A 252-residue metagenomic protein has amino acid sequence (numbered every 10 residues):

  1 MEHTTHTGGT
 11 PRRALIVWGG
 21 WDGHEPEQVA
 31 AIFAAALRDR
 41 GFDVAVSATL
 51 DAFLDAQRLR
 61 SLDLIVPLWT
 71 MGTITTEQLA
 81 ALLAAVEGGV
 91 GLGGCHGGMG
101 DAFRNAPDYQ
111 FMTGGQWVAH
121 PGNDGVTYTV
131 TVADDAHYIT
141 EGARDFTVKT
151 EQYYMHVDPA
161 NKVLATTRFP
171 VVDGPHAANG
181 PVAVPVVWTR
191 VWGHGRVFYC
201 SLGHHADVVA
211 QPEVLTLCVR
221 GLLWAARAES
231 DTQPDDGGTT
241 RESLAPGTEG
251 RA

Functional and structural regions predicted by a protein language model:
M1-R13, D39, A178-V184, V191-A252: Extracellular ligand-binding/catalytic regions of CAZymes and related secreted enzymes and adhesion modules
E2-T4, R38, A45, R60-S61 (+2 more regions): Catalytic beta-strand/loop cores that center a nucleophilic Ser/Cys/Thr and support acyl-enzyme chemistry
H3, R13-I16, W21-D101: Helical hinge/lid and interdomain linker segments adjacent to catalytic or ligand-binding clefts that mediate domain
W21-D22, G72, M99-G100, R168-V171 (+2 more regions): Short, solvent-exposed loop/turn segments at secondary-structure junctions
Q28, I32, A81, Y138 (+1 more regions): Extracytoplasmic/secreted proteins, especially bacterial periplasmic and envelope-associated proteins
G72-G142: A glycine-rich, often tryptophan-bearing local segment used as a flexible ligand/cofactor-contacting loop or short
G91-G93, K162, R196: Proline-centered loop/turn at the N-terminus of a beta-strand
D108-W117, V132, F146-K162, V214-S230: Oxidoreductase and adenylate-handling cofactor-binding alpha/beta cores
